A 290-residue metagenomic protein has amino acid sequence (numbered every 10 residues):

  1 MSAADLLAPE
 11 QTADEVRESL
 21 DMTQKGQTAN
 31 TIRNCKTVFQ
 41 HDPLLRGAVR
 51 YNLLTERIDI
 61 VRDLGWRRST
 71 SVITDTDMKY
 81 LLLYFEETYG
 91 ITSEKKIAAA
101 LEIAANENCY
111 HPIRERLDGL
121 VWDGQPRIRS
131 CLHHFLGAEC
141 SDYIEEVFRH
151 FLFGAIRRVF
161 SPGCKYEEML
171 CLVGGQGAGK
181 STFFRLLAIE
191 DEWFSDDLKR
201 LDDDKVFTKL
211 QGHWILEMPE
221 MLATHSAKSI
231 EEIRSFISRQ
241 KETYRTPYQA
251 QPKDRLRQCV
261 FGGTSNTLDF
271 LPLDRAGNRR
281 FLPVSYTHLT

Functional and structural regions predicted by a protein language model:
M1-R127, D142-E146: N-terminal nucleic-acid engagement/recognition segments and initiation subdomains in replication, restriction
L101-Q211, I215: P-loop NTPase catalytic core of nucleic-acid-dependent motor ATPases
S181, P219, I233, G262 (+1 more regions): Conserved RecA-like P-loop NTPase ATPase core
V206-Q211, T246-T264: AAA+/SF3 P-loop NTPase mechanochemical coupling elements
I215-I237, L273-G277: Conserved AAA+/SF3 P-loop NTPase catalytic/coupling segment centered on the Walker-B
I230-A250: Conserved catalytic/switch belt of AAA+ P-loop NTPases
Q258-L273, R280-S285: Canonical AAA+ ATPase core
T287-T290: Conserved small/polar residues in nucleotide/adenosyl-binding loops
